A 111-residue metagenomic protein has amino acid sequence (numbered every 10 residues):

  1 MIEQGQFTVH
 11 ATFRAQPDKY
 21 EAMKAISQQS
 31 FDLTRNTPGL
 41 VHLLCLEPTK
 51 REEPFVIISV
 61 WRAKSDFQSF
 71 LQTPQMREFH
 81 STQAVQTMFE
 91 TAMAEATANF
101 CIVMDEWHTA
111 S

Functional and structural regions predicted by a protein language model:
M1-G5, L44-E53, S81-S111: Glycine-rich beta-strand-turn "strand-cap" elements at beta-sheet edges
I2, N36-V41, V60-T97: An amphipathic, aromatic/His-enriched active-site/gating alpha helix that lines ligand/cofactor pockets
F7-F13: Active-site-flanking beta-strand signature of metal-NTP-handling nucleotidyl enzymes and homologous cyclase-like
R14-K24: Short, surface-exposed ligand-recognition loops at beta-strand->loop->(often short) alpha-helix junctions that present
Q16-D18, P48-K50, R62-K64, V103: Short coil/turn motifs at secondary-structure junctions
K24, Q28, S69-L71, V103 (+1 more regions): A beta-strand edge to alpha-helix "cap/lid" segment located at domain peripheries
F31-V56: Short, glycine- and small/hydrophobic-rich beta-strand elements in well-ordered beta-sheets
